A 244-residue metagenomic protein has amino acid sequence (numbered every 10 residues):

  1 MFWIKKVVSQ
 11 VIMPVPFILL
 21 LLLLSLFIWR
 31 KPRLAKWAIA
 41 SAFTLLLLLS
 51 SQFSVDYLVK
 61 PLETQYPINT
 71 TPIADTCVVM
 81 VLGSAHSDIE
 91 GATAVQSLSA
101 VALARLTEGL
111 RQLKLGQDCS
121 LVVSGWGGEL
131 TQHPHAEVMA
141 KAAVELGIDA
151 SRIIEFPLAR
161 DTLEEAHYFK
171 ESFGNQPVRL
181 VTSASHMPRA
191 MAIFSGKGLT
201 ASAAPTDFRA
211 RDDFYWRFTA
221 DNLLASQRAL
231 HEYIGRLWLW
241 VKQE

Functional and structural regions predicted by a protein language model:
M1-I28: Membrane-embedded alpha-helical segments of integral membrane proteins
W3-V8, S54, L58-L62, L230-L237: Hydrophobic alpha-helical segments of integral membrane proteins, encompassing both true transmembrane helices
I12, P16-F17, L47-L48, W216 (+2 more regions): Alpha-helical transmembrane anchor segments
L20-L21, W37-A40, A229: Hydrophobic alpha-helical transmembrane segments
I28-K36: Membrane-interface helix-boundary motifs at transmembrane edges
W37-Q52: Hydrophobic membrane-insertion alpha-helices, especially the h-region of bacterial N-terminal signal peptides
Q52-N222: A structural signal for short, hydrophobic/glycine-enriched beta-strand patches
Y215-E244: C-terminal capping/extension of enzyme domains
